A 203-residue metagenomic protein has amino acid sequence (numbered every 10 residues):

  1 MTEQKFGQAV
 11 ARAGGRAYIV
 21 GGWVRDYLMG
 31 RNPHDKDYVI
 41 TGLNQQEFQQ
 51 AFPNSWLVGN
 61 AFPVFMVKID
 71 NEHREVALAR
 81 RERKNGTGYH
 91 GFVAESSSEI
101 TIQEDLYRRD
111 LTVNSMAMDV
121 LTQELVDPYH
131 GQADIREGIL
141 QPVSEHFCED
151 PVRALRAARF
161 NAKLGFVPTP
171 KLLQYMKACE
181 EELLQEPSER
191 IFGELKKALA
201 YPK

Functional and structural regions predicted by a protein language model:
M1-K203: Catalytic cores of the polymerase beta-like nucleotidyltransferase superfamily and closely associated nucleotide
